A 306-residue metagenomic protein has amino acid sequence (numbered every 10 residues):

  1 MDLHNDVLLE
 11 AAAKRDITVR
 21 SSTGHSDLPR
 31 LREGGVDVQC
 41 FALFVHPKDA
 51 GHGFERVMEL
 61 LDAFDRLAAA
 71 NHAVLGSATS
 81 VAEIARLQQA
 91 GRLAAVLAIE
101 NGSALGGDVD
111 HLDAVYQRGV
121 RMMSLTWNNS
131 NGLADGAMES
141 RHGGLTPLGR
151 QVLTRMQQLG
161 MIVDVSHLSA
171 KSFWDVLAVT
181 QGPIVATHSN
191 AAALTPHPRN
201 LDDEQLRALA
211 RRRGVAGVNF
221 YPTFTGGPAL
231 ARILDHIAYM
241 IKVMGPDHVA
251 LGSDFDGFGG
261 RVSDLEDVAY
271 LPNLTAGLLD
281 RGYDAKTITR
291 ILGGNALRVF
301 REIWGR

Functional and structural regions predicted by a protein language model:
M1-H142, P147, A192, P196-L251 (+1 more regions): N-terminal hydrophobic targeting/anchoring segments and the immediately downstream early-domain regions of hydrolases
L75-A78, M161-L168: Catalytic beta/alpha-barrel core
L93, L153-M161, R281: Short, surface-exposed connector motifs at secondary-structure boundaries
D108-L112, S172-G182: Distinct, well-ordered alpha-helical segments
N129, L168-S169: A generic "binding-loop/recognition-motif" signal
H142-L159, V176-A186, V243, L274: Alpha-helix-loop-beta-strand connector modules within alpha/beta enzyme cores
V163, V179, L209-R213: Short gly/pro-enriched beta-turn/loop segments at secondary-structure junctions
